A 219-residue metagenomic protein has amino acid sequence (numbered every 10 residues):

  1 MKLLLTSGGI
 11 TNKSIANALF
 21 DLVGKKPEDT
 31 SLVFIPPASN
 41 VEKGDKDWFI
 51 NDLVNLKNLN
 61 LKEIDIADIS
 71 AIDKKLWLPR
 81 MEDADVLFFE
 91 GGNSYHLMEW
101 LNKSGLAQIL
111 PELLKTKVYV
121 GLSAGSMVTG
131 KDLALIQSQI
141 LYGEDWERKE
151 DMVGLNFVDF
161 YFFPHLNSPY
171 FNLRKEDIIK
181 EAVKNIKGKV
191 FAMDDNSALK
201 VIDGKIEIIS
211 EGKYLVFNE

Functional and structural regions predicted by a protein language model:
M1-E28, S39, K43-I50, V54-N55 (+1 more regions): C-terminal and late-domain segments of enzyme folds
S39-N102: Portal/gating segments that form or line small-molecule/metal binding sites
L61, A84, T116-K117, V158 (+1 more regions): Short, well-ordered alpha-helix to beta-strand connector turns
R80, S104-K117: Catalytic-core regions built around general acid/base machinery
F88-E90, L113-D132: Catalytic nucleophile loop
Y95, S126-T129, A198-K200: Short, active-site-adjacent cap segments at secondary-structure transitions
